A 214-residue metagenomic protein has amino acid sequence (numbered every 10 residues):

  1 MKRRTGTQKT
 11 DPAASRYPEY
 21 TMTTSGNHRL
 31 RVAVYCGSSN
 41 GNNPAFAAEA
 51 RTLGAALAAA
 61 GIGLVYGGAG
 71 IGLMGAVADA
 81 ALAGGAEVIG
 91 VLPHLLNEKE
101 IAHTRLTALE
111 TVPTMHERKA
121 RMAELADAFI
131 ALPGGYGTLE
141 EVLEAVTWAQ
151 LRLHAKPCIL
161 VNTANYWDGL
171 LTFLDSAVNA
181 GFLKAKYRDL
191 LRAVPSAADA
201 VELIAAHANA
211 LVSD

Functional and structural regions predicted by a protein language model:
M1-T21: N-terminal amphipathic/basic-hydrophobic helices that include classical n-h-c signal peptides and signal-anchor
T10-R16, V91, A131, A155: Selective for proline/serine-rich intrinsically disordered segments in cytosolic/nuclear regulatory regions
Y17-L125, A164-D214: A cross-family phosphate/adenosyl-ligand binding-site feature
L82, A149-K156, F182-L183: Arginine/glycine-rich "motif VI" loop of SF2 helicases in the C-terminal RecA-like domain
E87-I89, L151-N162: Gly/Pro- and small hydrophobic-enriched strand-loop and loop-to-helix capping segments that sit at the rims
E117-R152, I159, A210-D214: Active-site/ligand-binding-proximal alpha/beta "capping" segment
L132-P133, P157-V161, R188-L191: Flexible, glycine/proline-enriched loop segments at strand-loop-helix junctions that form or flank small-ligand binding
